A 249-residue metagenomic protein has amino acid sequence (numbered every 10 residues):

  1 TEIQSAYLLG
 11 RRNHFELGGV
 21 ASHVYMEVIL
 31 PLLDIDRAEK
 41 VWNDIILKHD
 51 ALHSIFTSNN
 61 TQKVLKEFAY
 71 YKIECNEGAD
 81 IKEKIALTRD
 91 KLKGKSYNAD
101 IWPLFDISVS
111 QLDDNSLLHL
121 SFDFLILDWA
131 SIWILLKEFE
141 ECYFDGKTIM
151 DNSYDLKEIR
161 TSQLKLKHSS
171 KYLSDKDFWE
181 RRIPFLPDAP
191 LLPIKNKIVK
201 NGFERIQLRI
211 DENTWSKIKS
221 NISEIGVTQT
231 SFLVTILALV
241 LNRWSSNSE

Functional and structural regions predicted by a protein language model:
E2-K66, A79-L166, P187-P193, W215 (+2 more regions): Acyl-group handoff/entry surfaces in thioester-processing enzymes
G10-G19, Y172-V227: Flexible, P/S/T/G-rich "lid" or insertion loops adjacent to the active sites of thioester-utilizing
Y25-I29, I73-N76, E204-D211: Short amphipathic
K66-E74: Short, charged/polar, Gly/Pro-enriched secondary-structure boundary elements
F124, G226-Q229: Alpha-helical hinge/cap motifs
S245-E249: Short, intrinsically disordered, charge-balanced linker/junction segments flanking boundaries in proteins
